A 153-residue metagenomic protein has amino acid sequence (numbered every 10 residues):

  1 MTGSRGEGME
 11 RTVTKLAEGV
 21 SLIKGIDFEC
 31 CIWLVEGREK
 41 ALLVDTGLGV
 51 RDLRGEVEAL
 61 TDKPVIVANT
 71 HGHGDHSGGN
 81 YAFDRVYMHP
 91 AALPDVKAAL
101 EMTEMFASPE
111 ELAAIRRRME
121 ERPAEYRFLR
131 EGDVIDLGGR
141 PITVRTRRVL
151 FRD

Functional and structural regions predicted by a protein language model:
M1-G8: Short, Lys/Arg-enriched N-terminal segments with co-localized hydrophobic residues within the first ~10-30 amino acids
E10-A59: Conserved beta-strand hairpin/beta-sheet module of binuclear metal-dependent hydrolase folds, prominently
T14-V20, L112-R117, G138-I142: Short Pro/Gly-enriched beta-strand edge/turn motifs at strand-loop
I23-K24, R118, A124-Y126, T146-R148: Short Gly/Pro-enriched turn/cap motifs at secondary-structure boundaries
I26, T46-L48, H71-G72, R140 (+1 more regions): Active-site metal-binding loops of divalent metal-dependent hydrolases
K40-L42, I66, R140: Structural motif
G49-D136: Active-site HxH/HxHxD metal-binding segment of metal-dependent hydrolases
E131-D153: Core dinuclear metal-dependent hydrolase active-site scaffold
